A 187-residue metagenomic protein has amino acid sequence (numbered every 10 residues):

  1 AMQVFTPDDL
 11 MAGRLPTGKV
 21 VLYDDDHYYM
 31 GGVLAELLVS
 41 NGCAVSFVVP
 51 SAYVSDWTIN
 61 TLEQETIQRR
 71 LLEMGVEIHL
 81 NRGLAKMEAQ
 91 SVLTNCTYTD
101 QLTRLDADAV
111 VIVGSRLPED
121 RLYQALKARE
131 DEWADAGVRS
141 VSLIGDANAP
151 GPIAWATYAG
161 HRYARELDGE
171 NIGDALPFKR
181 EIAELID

Functional and structural regions predicted by a protein language model:
M2-I59, Y98-A109, V113-D187: Rossmann-like dinucleotide/flavin-binding elements
L62-E65: Charged helix-capping and loop-helix junction motifs
I67-I78: Helical element adjacent to the flavin cofactor pocket in flavoenzyme catalytic cores
E77, A85, T103-L105: Residues that recognize and position ribonucleotide moieties
L80-S91: A conserved short coil-to-beta-strand element within the FAD-binding core of flavoproteins
L84-A85, T97-T99: Short polar/acidic secondary-structure junctions
V92-C96: SH3/SH3-like beta-barrel fold
